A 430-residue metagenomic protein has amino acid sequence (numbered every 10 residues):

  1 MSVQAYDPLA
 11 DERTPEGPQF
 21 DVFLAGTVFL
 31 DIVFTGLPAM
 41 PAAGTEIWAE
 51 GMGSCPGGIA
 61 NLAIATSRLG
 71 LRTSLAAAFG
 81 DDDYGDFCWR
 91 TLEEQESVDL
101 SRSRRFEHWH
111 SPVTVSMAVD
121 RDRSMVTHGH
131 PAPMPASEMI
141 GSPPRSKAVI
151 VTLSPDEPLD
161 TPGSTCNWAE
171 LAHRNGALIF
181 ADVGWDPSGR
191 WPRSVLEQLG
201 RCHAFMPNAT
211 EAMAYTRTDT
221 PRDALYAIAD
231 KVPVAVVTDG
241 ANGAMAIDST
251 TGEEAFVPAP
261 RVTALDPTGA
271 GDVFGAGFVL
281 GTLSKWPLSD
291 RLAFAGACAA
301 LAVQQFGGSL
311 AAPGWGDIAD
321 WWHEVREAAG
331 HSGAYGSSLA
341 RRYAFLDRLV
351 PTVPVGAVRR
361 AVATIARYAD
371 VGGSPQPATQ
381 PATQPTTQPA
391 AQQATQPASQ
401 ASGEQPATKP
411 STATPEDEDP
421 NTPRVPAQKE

Functional and structural regions predicted by a protein language model:
M1-L30, W89-R105, M117-F256, W286 (+7 more regions): Ribokinase/PfkB-type carbohydrate-kinase core domain
A5, L9, V22, A42-V113 (+1 more regions): Substrate-binding N-lobe of the ribokinase-like
D31-T35, C55-P56: A structural motif shared across PLP-dependent enzymes of the aminotransferase-like
F34-A42: Short, flexible, mixed-charge acidic loops at enzyme active sites
E46-C55, V257-G269, L288-D290: Short pre-catalytic strand/loop immediately N-terminal to key active-site residues, enriched for Gly-Thr
A63-A65, L71, M213-A214, L265-L292 (+1 more regions): Short, small-residue alpha-helix embedded
L301-L310: Short arginine-rich
